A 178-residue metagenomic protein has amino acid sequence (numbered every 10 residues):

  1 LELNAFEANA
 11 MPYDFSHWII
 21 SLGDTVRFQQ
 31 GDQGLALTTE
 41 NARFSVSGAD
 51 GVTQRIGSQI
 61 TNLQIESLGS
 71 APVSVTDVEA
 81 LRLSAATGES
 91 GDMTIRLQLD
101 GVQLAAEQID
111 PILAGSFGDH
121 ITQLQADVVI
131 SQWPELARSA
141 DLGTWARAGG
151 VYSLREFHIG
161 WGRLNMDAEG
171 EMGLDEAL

Functional and structural regions predicted by a protein language model:
L1-L178: Glycine-rich, small/hydroxylated-residue low-complexity segments
